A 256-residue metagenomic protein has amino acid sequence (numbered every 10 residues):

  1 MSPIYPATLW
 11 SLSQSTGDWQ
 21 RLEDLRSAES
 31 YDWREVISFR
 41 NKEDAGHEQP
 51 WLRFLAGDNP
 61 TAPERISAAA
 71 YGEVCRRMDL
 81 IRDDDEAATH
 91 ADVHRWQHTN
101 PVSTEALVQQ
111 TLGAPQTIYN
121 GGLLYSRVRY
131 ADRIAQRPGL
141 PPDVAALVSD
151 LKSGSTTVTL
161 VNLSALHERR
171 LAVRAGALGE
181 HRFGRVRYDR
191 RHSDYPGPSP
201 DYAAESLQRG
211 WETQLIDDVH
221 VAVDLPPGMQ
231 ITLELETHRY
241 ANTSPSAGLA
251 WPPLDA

Functional and structural regions predicted by a protein language model:
M1-T159, L163-L166, T232-L233: Catalytic domains of carbohydrate-active enzymes that cleave complex glycans
Y119-A256: C-terminal beta-sandwich/jelly-roll accessory domains of carbohydrate-active enzymes
